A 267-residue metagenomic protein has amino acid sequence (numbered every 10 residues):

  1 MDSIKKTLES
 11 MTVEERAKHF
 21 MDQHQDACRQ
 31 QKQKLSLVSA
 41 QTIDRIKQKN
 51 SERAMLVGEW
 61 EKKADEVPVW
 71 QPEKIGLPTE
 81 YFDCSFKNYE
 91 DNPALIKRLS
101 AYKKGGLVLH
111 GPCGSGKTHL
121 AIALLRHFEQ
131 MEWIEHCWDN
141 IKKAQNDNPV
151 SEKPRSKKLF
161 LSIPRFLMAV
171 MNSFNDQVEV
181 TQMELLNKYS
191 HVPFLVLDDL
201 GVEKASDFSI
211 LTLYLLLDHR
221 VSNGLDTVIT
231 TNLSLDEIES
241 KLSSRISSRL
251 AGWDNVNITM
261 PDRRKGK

Functional and structural regions predicted by a protein language model:
M1-L95, V256, K265-K267: A short, basic N-terminal segment
T79, N148-K153, I246-G252: Short, conserved catalytic or adaptor-binding loops enriched in Gly and charged residues
I96, E129-H191: Short glycine-rich substrate-engagement loop in P-loop NTPases that contacts/grips substrate
K104-I122: Walker A/P-loop nucleotide-binding motif
A123, H127: Active-site signature of alpha/beta-hydrolase-fold catalytic machinery across serine- and Asp/Cys-nucleophile hydrolases
K157, H191-F194, N223-I229: Loop/turn-to-beta-strand initiation segments
F166-S173, L200-K267: Replace "adjacent to P-loop NTPase cores in ATP/GTP-dependent enzymes" with "adjacent to NTP-binding cores
